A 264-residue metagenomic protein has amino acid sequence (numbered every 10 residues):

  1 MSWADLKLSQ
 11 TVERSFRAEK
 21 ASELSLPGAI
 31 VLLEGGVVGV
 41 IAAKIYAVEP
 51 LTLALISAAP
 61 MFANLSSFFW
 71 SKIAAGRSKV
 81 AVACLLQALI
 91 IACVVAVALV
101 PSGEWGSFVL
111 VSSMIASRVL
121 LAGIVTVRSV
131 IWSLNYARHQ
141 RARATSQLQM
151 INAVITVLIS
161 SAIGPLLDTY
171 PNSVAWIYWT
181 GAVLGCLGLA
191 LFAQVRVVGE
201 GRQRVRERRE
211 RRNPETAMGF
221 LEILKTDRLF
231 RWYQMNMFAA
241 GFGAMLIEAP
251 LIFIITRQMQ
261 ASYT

Functional and structural regions predicted by a protein language model:
S2-S66, L229-T264: Helix-loop boundary and gating motifs at the non-cytosolic
A63-S67, T145-I163: Glycine-rich segments within core transmembrane alpha-helices of 12-TM secondary carriers
S66-V80, L167: Helix-to-loop junctions at the C-terminal end of transmembrane segments in multipass secondary transporters
A75-A88, S173: Cytoplasmic membrane-interface "Motif A"-like loop-to-helix N-cap segments of 12-TM Major Facilitator Superfamily
Q87-W105, P165: C-terminal ends and interior cores of transmembrane alpha-helices in multi-pass membrane transporters/permeases
W105-I124: Hydrophobic core of transmembrane alpha-helices in multi-pass small-molecule transporters, especially MFS/SLC-type
A175-Q194: Symmetry-related core transmembrane helices of the 12-TM Major Facilitator Superfamily/SLC fold
L189-R208: Helix-loop junctions on the cytosolic side of multi-pass membrane transporters, especially the intracellular loop
